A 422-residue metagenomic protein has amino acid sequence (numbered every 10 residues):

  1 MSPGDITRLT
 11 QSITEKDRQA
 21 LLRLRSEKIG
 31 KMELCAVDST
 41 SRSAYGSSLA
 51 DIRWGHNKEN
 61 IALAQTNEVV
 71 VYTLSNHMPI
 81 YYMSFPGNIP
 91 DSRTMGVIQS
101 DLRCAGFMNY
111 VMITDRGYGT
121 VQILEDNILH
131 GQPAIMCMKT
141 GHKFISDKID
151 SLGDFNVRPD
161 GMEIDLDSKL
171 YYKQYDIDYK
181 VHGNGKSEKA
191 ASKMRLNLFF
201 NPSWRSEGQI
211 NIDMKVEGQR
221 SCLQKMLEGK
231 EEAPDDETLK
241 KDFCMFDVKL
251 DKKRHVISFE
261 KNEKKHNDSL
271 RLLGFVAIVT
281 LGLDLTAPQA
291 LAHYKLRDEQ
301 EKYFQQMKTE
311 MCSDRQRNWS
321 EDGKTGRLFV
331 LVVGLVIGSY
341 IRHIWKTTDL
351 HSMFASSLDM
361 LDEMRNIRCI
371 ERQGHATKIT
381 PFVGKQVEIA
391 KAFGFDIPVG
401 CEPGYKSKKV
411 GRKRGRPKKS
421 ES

Functional and structural regions predicted by a protein language model:
M1-S422: Anion-binding and metal-coordination hotspots
